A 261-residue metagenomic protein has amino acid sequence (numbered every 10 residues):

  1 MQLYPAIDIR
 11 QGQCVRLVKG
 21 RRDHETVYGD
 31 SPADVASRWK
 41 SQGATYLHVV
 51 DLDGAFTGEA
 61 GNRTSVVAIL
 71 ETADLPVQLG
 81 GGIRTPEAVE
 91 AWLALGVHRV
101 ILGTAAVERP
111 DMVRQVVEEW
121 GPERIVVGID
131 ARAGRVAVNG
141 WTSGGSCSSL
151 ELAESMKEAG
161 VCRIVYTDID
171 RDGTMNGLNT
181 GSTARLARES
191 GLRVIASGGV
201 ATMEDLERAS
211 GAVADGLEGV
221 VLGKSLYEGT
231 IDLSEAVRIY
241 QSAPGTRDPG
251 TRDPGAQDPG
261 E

Functional and structural regions predicted by a protein language model:
Q2-A6, Y46, D74-Q78, H98-I101 (+5 more regions): Structural preference for beta-strand elements that scaffold enzyme active sites
D8, W39, L47, W92 (+5 more regions): Conserved, mostly hydrophobic/aromatic
V15, K19-D23, L93, V97-D172: Conserved anion-binding
Y28-K40, R84-E90, G145-S155: Short, acidic/polar
Y46-T64, T104, V165-N176: Glycine-rich, proline-tolerant flexible connector loops at the mouths of alpha/beta enzymes
T57-Q78, M112-D130, G177-T202: Alpha-helix-loop-beta-strand connector modules within alpha/beta enzyme cores
A73, V77-V100, G181-G216, I231 (+1 more regions): Catalytic cores of alpha/beta
M112-E119, S210-G245, D258-E261: C-terminal helical cap(s) of enzyme catalytic domains, especially alpha/beta-barrels
